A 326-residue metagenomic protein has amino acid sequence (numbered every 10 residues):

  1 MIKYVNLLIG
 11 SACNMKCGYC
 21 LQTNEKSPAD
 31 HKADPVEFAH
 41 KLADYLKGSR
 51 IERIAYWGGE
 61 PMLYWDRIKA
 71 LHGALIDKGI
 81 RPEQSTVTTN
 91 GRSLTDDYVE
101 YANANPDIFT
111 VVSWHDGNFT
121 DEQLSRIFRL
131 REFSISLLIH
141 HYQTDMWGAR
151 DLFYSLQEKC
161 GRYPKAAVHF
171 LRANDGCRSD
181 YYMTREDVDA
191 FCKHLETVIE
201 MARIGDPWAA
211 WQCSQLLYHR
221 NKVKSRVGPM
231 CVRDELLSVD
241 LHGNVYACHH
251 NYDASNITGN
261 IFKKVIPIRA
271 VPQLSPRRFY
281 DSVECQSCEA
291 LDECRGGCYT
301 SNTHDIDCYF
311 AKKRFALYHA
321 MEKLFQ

Functional and structural regions predicted by a protein language model:
M1-E37: Canonical Radical SAM [4Fe-4S] cluster-binding loop centered on the CxxxCxxC motif and its immediate flanking residues
K3, R50, R233, E284: Exposed loop/turn and edge beta-strand positions of beta-sandwich/beta-sheet ligand-binding modules
V5-N6, K26, A39-W57, Y64-D180: Radical SAM/AdoMet-radical enzyme domain recognition
I9-K16, E60, C285-D292: Cysteine-centered iron-sulfur cluster-binding motifs in ferredoxin-type domains/subunits of redox enzymes
C13, C17, V87, G243: Conserved, mostly hydrophobic/aromatic
A29-E37, G148, M183-A190: Alpha-helix N-cap and loop-to-helix initiation/capping positions
K165, N174-A254, E293: A C-terminal junction/extension of Radical SAM enzymes
N244, H250-Q326: Flexible mid-to-C-terminal extensions adjoining Fe-S/redox cofactors in radical SAM and related proteins
